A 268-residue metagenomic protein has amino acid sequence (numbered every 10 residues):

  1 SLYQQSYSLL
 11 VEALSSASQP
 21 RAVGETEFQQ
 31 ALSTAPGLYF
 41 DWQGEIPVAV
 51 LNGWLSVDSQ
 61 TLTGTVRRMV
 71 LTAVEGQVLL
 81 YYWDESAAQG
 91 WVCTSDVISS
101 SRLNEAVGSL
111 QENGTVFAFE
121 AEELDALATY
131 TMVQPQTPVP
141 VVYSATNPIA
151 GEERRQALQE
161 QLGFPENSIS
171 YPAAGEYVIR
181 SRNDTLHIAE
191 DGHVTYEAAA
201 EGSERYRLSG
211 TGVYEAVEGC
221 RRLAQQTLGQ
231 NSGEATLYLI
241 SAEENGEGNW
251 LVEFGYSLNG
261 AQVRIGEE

Functional and structural regions predicted by a protein language model:
S1-E215: Preferential activation on post-signal-peptide N-terminal prodomains/segments of secreted or lumenal proteins
S209-E268: Extracytoplasmic beta-rich ectodomain segments of secreted or membrane-anchored proteins
